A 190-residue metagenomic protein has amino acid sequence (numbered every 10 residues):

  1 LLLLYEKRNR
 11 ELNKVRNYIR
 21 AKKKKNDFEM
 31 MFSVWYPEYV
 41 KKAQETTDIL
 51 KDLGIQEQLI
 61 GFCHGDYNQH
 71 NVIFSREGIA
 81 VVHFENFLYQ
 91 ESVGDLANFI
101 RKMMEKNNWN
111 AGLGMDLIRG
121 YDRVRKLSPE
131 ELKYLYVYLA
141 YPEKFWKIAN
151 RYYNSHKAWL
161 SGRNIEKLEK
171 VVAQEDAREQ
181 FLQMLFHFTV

Functional and structural regions predicted by a protein language model:
L1-F62: ATP-dependent phospho-/nucleotidyl transfer catalytic cores
N13, W146-V190: ATP/Mg2+ or Mg2+-diphosphate-binding catalytic cores that bind nucleotide phosphates or diphosphates via glycine-rich
K24, Y39, I79-V81, V190: Gram-positive cell-envelope targeting signals
F28, G78-F84, L96-E105: Short, flexible active-site loops
T47-G94: Active-site acidic catalytic loop and adjacent metal/ATP-binding pocket of ATP-dependent phosphoryl transfer enzymes
V93-K126, L139-A158: Active-site activation/catalytic loop segments of kinase-like enzymes and analogous catalytic loops in related
L127-E131: Helix N-cap / loop-to-helix initiation motif
